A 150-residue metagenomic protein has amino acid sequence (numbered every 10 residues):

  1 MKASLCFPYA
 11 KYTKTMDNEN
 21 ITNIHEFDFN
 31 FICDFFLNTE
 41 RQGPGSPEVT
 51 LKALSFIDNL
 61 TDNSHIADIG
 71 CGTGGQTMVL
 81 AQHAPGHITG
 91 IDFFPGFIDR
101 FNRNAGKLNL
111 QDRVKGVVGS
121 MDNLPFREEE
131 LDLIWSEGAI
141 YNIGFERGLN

Functional and structural regions predicted by a protein language model:
F7-D34: N-terminal, positively charged/glycine-rich alpha-helical extensions of SAM-dependent methyltransferases
I32-P44: Class I SAM-dependent methyltransferase Rossmann-like catalytic core, especially the SAM/SAH-binding loop
G43-D62: Conserved alpha-helix/loop element of class I SAM-dependent methyltransferases that forms part of the SAM/SAH-binding
A67-I69, T73-N123: Class I SAM-dependent methyltransferase SAM/SAH-binding core
D122-L133: A short acidic, Gly/Pro-enriched loop at the edge of an enzyme's catalytic core that lines a small-molecule cofactor
S136-A139: A short beta-strand submotif of the Rossmann-like class I SAM-dependent methyltransferase core that lines
N142-N150: A short, conserved alpha-helix within the catalytic core of class I
